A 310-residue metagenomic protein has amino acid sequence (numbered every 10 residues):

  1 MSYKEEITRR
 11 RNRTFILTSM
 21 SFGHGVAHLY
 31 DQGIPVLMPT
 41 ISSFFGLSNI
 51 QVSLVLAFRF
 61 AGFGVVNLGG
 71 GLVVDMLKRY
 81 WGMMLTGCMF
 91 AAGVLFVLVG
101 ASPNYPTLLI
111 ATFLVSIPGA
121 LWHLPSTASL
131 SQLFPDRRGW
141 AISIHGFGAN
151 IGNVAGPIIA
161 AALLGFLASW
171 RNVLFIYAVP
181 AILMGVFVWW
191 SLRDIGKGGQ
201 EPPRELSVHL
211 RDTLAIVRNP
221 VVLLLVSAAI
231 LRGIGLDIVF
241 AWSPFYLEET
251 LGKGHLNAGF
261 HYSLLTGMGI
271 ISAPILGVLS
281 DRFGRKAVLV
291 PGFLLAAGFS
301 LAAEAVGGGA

Functional and structural regions predicted by a protein language model:
S2-R11, I195-L225: Juxtamembrane intracellular "pre-TM" segments in multi-pass secondary transporters
I34-P35, P220-G269: Extracytoplasmic gate region of multi-pass secondary transporters
G46, K78, A101-P106, P135 (+3 more regions): Helix-breaking motifs and short loop linkers at transmembrane-helix boundaries and internal kinks in secondary membrane
A57-L72, S263-I275: Central cavity-lining transmembrane alpha-helices of secondary-active solute carriers, predominantly the Major
V65-P103, S280, K286: Conserved MFS/SLC helix-loop-helix module at the cytosolic interface between two early adjacent transmembrane helices
F90-P103, L294-G308: C-terminal ends and interior cores of transmembrane alpha-helices in multi-pass membrane transporters/permeases
A111-A149: Cytoplasmic helix-loop-helix junction between adjacent transmembrane helices in 12-TM secondary transporters
N172-W189: Symmetry-related core transmembrane helices of the 12-TM Major Facilitator Superfamily/SLC fold
